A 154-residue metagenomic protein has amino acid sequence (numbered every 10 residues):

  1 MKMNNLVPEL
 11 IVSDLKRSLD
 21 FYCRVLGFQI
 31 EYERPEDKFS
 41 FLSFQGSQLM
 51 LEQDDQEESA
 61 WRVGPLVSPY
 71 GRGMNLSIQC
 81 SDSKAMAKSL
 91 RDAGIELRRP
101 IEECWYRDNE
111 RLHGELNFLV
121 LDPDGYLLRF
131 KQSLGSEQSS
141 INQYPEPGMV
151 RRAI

Functional and structural regions predicted by a protein language model:
M1-V7, Q29-S81, A87-L121, K131-I154: Vicinal oxygen chelate
I11-D14: Conserved beta-strand-loop-alpha-helix junction that forms the acyl-donor binding cleft
S18-C23, L90, G125: Conserved active-site tyrosine of GNAT-family acetyltransferases
